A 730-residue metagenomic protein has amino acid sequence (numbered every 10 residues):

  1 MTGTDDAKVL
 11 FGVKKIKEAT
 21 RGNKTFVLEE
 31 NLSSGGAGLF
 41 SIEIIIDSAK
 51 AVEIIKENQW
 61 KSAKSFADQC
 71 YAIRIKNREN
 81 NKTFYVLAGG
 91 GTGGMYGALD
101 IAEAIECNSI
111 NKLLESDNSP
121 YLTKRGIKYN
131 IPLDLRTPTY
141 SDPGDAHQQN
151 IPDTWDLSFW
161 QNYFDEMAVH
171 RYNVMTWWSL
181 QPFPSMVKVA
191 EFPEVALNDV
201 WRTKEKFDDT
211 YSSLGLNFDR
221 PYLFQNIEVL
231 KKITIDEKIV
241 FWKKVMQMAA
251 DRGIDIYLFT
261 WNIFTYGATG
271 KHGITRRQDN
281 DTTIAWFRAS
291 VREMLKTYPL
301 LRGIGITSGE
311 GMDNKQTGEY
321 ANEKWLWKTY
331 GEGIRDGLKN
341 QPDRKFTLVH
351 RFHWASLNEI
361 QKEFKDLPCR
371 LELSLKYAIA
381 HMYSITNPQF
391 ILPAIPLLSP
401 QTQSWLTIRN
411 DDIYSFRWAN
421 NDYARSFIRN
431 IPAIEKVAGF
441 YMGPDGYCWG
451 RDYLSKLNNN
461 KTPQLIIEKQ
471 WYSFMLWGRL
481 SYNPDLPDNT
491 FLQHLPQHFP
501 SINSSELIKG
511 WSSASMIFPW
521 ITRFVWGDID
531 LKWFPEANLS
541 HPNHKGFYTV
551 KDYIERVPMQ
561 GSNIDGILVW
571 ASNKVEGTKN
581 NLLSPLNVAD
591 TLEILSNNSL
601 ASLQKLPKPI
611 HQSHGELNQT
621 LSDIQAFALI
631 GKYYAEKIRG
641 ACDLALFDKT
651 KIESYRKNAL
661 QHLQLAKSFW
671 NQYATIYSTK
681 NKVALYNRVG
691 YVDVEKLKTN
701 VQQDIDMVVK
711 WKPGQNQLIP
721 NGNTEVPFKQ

Functional and structural regions predicted by a protein language model:
M1-E79, N111-K112: Acidic, contiguous N-terminal accessory segments
K8-F11, K15, A19, G93-Y96 (+16 more regions): Extracytoplasmic/secreted proteins, especially bacterial periplasmic and envelope-associated proteins
A51, E106-N108, Y129-N130, N150 (+8 more regions): Catalytic-core regions of glycoside hydrolase
W60-T282, P299-L300, K436, Y441 (+1 more regions): Feature activates predominantly on carbohydrate-active enzymes
S212, P444, C448-D693, N700 (+1 more regions): C-terminal non-catalytic alpha-helical accessory regions
Y257, W261-I284, T297-I304, G309-M312 (+5 more regions): Aromatic-lined, polymer-binding surfaces characteristic of secreted/periplasmic polysaccharide-degrading enzymes
R688-Q730: A eukaryotic intrinsically disordered, low-complexity regulatory tract that is acidic and Ser/Pro-rich, enriched
